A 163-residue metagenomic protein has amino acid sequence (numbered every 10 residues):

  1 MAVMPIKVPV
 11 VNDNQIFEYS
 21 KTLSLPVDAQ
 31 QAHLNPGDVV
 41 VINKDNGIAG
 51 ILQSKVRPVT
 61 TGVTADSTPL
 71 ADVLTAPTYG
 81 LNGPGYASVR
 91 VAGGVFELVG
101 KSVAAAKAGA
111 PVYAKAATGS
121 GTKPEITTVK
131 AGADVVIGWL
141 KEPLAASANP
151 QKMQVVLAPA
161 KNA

Functional and structural regions predicted by a protein language model:
M1-A163: Surface-exposed, low-hydrophobicity beta-strand/loop segments enriched in small/polar/acidic residues
